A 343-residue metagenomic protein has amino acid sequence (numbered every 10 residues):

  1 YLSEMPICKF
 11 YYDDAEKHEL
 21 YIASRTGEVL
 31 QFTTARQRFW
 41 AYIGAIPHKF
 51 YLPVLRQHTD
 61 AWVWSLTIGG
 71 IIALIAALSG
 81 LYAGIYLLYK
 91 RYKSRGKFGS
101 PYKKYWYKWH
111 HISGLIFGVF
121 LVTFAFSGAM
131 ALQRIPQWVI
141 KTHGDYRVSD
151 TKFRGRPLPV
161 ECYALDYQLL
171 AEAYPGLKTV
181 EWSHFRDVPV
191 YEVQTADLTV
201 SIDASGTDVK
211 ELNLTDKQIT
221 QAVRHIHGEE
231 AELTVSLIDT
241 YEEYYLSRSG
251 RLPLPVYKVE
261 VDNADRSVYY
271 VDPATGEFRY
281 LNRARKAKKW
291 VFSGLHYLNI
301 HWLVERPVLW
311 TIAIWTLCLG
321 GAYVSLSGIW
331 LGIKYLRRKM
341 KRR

Functional and structural regions predicted by a protein language model:
Y1-R343: Conserved histidines in hydrophobic membrane contexts and catalytic metal-binding motifs
